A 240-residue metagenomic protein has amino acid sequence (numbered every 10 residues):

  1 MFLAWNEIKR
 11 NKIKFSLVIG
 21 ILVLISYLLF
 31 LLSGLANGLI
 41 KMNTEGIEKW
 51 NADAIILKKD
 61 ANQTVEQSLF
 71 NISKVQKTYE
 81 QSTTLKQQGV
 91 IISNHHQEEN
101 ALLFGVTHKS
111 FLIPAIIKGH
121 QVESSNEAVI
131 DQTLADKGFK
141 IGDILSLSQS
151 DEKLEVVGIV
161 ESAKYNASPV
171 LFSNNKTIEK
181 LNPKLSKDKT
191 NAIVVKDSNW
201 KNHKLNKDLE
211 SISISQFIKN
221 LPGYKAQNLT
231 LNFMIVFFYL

Functional and structural regions predicted by a protein language model:
M1-L29, I40, N220-Y224: N-terminal Sec/SRP start-transfer signal
E7-I8, I13, V18, G34 (+2 more regions): Structured catalytic cores of enzymes that bind and process phosphorylated ligands/cofactors
K14, Y27-A52: Alpha-helical transmembrane segments
S33-N37, M234-L240: A hydrophobic alpha-helix feature that marks transmembrane segments and, especially, their cytosolic C-terminal ends
E45-I91, H95, N100-V106: Membrane-proximal extracellular/periplasmic loop immediately following the first transmembrane helix
K86, E99-V106, A115-K176: Hydrophobic secondary-structure segments that place a key small or acidic residue at a functional site
I159-I235: Mechanotransmission and gating elements of multispan inner-membrane complexes involved in transport and envelope
